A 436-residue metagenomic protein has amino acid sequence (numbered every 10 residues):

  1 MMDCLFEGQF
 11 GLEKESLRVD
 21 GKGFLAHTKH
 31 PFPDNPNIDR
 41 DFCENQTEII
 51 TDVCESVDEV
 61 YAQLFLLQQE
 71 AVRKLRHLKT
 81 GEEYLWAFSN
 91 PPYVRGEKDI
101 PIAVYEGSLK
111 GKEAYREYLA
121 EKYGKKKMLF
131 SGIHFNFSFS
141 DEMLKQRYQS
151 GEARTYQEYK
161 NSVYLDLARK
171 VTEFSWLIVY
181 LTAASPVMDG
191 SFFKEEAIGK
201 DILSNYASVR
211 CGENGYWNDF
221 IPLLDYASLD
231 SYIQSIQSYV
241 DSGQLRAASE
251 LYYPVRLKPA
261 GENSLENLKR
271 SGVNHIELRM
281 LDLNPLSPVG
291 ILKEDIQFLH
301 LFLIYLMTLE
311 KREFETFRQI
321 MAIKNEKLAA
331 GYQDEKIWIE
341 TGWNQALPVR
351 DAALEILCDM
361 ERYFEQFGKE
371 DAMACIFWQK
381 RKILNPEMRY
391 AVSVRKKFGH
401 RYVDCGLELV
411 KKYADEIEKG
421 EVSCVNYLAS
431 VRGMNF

Functional and structural regions predicted by a protein language model:
M1-A120, K127-S131, L301: Terminal catalytic/cofactor-binding subdomain
E15, K127-S140, H275-D282: Histidine-centered divalent-metal-coordination microenvironment in nucleic-acid enzymes
G21, T51-V60, D141-M143, D282-I291: A generic structural motif
L78, T172-V187, L303-Q333: Flexible helix-coil linker/hinge segments at domain or subdomain boundaries
E106-K125, L129, S138-V273, P288 (+3 more regions): Loop-rich catalytic cores of soluble enzymes, especially ATP-dependent carboxylate-amine ligases and other
E266-L281, M321-E335: A glycine-rich, aromatic-flanked flexible loop/lid motif
M280-L283, D295-E313: C-terminal, active-site-flanking charged/polar segments
E315, M321-F436: Cationic, histidine-enriched alpha-helical/coil surfaces that engage anionic ligands
